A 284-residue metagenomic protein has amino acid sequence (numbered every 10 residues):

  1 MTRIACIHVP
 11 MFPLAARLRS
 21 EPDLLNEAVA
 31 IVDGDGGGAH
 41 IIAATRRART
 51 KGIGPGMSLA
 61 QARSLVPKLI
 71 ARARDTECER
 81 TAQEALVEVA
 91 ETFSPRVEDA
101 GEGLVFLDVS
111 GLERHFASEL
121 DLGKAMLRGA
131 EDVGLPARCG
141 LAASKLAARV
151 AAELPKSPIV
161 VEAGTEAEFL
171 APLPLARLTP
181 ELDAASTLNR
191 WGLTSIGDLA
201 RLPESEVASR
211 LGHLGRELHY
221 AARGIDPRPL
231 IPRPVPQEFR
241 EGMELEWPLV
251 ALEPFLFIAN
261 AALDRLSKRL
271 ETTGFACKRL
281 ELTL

Functional and structural regions predicted by a protein language model:
M1-F106, G111-E113, L120-R128, A137 (+3 more regions): Residues that scaffold, gate, or flank divalent-cation-dependent active/transport sites
I4-C6, L65-L69, A185-L284: DNA-contacting surface of Y-family translesion DNA polymerases
L14, A85, G129, V133 (+5 more regions): Stable alpha-helical structural segments in soluble proteins, enriched in small hydrophobic residues
L18-S20, I42-A44, E119-L120, R149-P155 (+2 more regions): Short acidic, glycine/serine/threonine-rich loops at helix termini
K51-I53, E166-R201: Amphipathic, charged-and-aliphatic alpha-helical interface segments that function as noncatalytic docking
D99-G101, A163-G164, P232-P236: Flexible hinge/switch segments at interdomain interfaces of large molecular machines
L112-A117, S157-V161, R228: Short, charged/polar, Gly/Pro-enriched secondary-structure boundary elements
R138-R149, P155, G164-E168, L173-L178 (+1 more regions): Extended compositionally biased segments used for macromolecular assembly or nucleic-acid engagement
